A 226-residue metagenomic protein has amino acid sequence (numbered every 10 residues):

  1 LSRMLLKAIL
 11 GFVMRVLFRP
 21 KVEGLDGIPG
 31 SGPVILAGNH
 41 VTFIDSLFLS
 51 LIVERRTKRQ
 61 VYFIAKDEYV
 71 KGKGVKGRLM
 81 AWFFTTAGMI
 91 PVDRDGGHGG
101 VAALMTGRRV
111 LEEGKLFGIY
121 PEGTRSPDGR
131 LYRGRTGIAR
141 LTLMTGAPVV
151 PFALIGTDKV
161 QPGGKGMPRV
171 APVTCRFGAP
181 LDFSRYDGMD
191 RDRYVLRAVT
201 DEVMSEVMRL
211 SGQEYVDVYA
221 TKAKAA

Functional and structural regions predicted by a protein language model:
R3-F18, G77, A81, T85: Short hydrophobic helices that act as membrane-entry/anchoring signals
L10-H40: Helix-to-loop junction immediately C-terminal to a conserved catalytic motif
V13-R15, R56, F83-F84, V110 (+1 more regions): A generic structural signal for well-ordered alpha-helical segments
F18, G97-V101: A conditional alpha-helix N-cap/helix-loop micro-motif detector
V22, G77, V101-L104: Structural motif corresponding to alpha-helix initiation and N-cap regions
G30-G97: Catalytic core of membrane glycerolipid acyltransferases/transacylases, capturing the structured, soluble-facing
V101-A226: Non-catalytic C-terminal accessory region of glycerolipid acyltransferases and related lyso-lipid remodeling enzymes
